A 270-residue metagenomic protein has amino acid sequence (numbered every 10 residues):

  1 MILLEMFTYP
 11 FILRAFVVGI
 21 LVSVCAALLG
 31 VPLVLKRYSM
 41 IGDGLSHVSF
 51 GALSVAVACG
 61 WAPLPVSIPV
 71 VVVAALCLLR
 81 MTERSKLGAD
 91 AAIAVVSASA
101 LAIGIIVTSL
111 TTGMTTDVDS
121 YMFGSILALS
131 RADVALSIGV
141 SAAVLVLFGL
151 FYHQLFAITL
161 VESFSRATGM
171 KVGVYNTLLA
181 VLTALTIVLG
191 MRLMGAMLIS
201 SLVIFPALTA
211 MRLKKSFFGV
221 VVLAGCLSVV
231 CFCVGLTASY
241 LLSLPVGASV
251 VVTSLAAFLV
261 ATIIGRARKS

Functional and structural regions predicted by a protein language model:
I2-T8, M122, I126-L127, L227-I264: C-terminal binding/interaction regions
E5, Y9-R14, S85, I93-Q154 (+1 more regions): Transmembrane helix-bundle core of multi-pass membrane transporters and related energy-transducing complexes
A15-V18, P63-V71, D90-A94, I138 (+2 more regions): Loop-to-transmembrane alpha-helix initiation sites
V31-M114, A210-V222, S239-L242, G265-A267: Short loop segments and helix-boundary regions at transmembrane helix junctions of multi-pass inner-membrane proteins
V48-A58, V96-V107, A128, V172-A184 (+2 more regions): Small-residue-rich segments of transmembrane alpha-helices in multi-pass membrane proteins, especially helix faces
V146-L179: Membrane-helix/interface signature in polytopic inner-membrane proteins
H153-Q154, I263-S270: Membrane-interface capping segments at transmembrane-helix boundaries
R192-L193, I199-A248: Transmembrane alpha-helical segments in multi-pass inner-membrane proteins
